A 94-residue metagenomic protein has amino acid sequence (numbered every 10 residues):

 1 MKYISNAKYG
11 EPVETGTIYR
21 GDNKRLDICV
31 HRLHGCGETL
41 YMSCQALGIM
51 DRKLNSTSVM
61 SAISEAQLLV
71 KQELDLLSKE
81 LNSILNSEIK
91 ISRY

Functional and structural regions predicted by a protein language model:
M1-N23, S87-E88: Negatively charged, low-complexity tracts enriched in Asp/Glu with abundant Ser/Thr
I4, G10, L26, N55-T57 (+1 more regions): Residue-level detector of intrinsically disordered/flexible regions characterized by low predicted structural confidence
G16-I18, L40, S58: N-terminal compositionally biased, intrinsically disordered segments and leader/signal-like regions
G21, L26, R32-L33, K53 (+1 more regions): Positively charged, low-complexity intrinsically disordered regions
I28-D51: Short aromatic-glycine-(Arg/Gly/Cys) micro-motifs in beta-strand/loop hairpins
Q45-Y94: Mixed-charge, Lys/Arg-enriched low-complexity segments
